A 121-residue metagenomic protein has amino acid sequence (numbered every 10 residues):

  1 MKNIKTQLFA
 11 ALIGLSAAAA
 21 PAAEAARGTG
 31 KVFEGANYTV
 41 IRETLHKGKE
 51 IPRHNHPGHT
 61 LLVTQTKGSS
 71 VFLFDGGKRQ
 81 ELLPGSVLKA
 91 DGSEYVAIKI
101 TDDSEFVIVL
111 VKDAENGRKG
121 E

Functional and structural regions predicted by a protein language model:
M1-F9: Bacterial N-terminal signal peptides that target proteins for export
A10-S16: Bacterial N-terminal signal peptides
A18-A25: Sec/Tat signal peptide C-region and signal peptidase I cleavage site
A26-P52, K112: A short glycine-rich, His/Asp/Glu-containing loop-to-beta-strand
E50-I51, G68-L73, V87: Short beta-strand segments in beta-sandwich/barrel cores
H56-V71: Short, conserved beta-strand element in jelly-roll/cupin
G76-S93: Short acidic-glycine-tyrosine-enriched beta hairpin
G92-N116: Ligand-binding loop in jelly-roll beta-barrel domains
